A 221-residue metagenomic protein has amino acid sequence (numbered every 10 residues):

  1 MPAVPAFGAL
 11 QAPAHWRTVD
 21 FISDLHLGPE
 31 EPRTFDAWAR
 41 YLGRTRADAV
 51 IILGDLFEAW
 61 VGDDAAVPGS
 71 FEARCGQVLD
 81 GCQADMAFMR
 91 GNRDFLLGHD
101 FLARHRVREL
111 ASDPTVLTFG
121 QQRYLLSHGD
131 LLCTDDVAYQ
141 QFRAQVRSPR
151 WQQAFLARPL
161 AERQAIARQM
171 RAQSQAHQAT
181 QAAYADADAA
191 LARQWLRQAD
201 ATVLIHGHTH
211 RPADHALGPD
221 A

Functional and structural regions predicted by a protein language model:
P2, F7, H15-I22, L27-F119: Core catalytic region of metal-dependent phosphoesterases/phosphodiesterases, especially metallo-beta-lactamase-like
P29-E31, P68-V78, D136-Y139, S148 (+2 more regions): Short, structured coil/loop segments at alpha-helix boundaries
R40, Q77, G81, D100-A103 (+6 more regions): Charged/polar, solvent-exposed surface patches and flexible loops
T45, A49, G62-A65, L102-A103 (+4 more regions): Short amphipathic alpha-helical patches
D48, D85, W151-Q152, T202: A general structural signal for well-ordered secondary-structure junctions
R106-P114, R123-L125, D130, T134-F142 (+1 more regions): Conserved beta-sheet core of the metallophosphoesterase superfamily
S127-D188: Active-site-proximal loop/helix segment associated with metal-binding centers of metalloenzymes
